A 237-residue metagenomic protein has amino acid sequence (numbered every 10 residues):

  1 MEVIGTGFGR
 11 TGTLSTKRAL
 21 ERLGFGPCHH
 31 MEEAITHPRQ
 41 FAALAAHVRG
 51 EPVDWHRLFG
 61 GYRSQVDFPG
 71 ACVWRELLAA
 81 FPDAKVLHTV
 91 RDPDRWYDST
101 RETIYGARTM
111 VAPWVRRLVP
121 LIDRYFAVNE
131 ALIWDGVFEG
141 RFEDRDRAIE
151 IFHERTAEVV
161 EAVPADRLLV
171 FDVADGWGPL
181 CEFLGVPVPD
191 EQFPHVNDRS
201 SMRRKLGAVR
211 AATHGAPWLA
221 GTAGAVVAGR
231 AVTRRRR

Functional and structural regions predicted by a protein language model:
M1-G60: PAPS-dependent sulfotransferase catalytic core
T6-G7, M31, V66-G70, V90-R91 (+1 more regions): Short His-Asn-centered micro-motif
T13-L14, A71-R75, Y97, W177-L180: Short, well-ordered alpha-helical microsegments
E21, F25, E33, R75-R145 (+1 more regions): PAPS-dependent sulfotransferase catalytic domain
E33-A42, L87-W96, A157-A212: The conserved 3'-phosphoadenosine-5'-phosphosulfate
A46-F59, C72, V111-V170: PAPS-dependent sulfotransferase catalytic domain
D54, L58-C72, E76-A80: Hydrophobic/aromatic-rich structural module bridging two neighboring secondary-structure elements via a short loop
D198-R237: Short amphipathic, positively biased membrane-proximal segments that drive organelle/inner-membrane targeting
